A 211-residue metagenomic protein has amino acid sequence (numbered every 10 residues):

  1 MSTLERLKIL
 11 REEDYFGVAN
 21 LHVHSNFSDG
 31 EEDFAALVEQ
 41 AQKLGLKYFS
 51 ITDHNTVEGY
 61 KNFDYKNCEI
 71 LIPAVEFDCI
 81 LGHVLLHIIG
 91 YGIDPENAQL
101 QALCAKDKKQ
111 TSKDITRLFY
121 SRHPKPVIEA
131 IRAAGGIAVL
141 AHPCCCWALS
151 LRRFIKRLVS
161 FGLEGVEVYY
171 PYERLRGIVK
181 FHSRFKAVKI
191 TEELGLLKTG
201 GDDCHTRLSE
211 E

Functional and structural regions predicted by a protein language model:
S2-F16, K61-E164: Extended substrate/RNA-proximal surfaces in nucleic-acid metabolism proteins
F16-E32: Glycine-rich phosphate-binding "P-loop"
H22-H24, H54, H142, D203-H205: Histidine-centered divalent metal-coordination motifs
D29-E31, Y60, V84-I88, L149-I155 (+2 more regions): Histidine/acidic-residue-rich catalytic or RNA/ligand-binding cores of hydrolases and nuclease-related proteins
V38-E58, I72, G136-V139: Divalent metal-dependent hydrolysis catalytic cores, especially in the metallo-beta-lactamase
Q40-L44, I131, L158, T191: Generic structural signal for hydrophobic
L163-L175: His/Asp/Glu-enriched short active-site or ligand-binding loop at hydrolase and phosphoryl-transfer sites
G195-E210: Short acidic/histidine-rich active-site segments
